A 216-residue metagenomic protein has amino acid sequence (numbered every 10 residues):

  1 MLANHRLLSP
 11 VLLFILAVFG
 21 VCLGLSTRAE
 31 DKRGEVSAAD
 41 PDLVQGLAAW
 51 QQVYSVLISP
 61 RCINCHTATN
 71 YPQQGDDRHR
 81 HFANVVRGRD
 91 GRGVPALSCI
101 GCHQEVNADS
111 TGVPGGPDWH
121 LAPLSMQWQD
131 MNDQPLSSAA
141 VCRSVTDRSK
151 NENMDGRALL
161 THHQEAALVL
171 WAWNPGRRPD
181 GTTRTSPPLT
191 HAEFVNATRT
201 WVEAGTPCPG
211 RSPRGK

Functional and structural regions predicted by a protein language model:
M1-Y54, Q74, R87-D90, D109-K216: N-terminal export/targeting leaders of redox proteins
V56, G93-A96: Processing junctions and N-termini across compartments
I58-G91: N-terminal, post-signal-peptide region of Sec/Tat-exported proteins
P60-T69, A96-V106: The canonical Cys-X-X-Cys-His
